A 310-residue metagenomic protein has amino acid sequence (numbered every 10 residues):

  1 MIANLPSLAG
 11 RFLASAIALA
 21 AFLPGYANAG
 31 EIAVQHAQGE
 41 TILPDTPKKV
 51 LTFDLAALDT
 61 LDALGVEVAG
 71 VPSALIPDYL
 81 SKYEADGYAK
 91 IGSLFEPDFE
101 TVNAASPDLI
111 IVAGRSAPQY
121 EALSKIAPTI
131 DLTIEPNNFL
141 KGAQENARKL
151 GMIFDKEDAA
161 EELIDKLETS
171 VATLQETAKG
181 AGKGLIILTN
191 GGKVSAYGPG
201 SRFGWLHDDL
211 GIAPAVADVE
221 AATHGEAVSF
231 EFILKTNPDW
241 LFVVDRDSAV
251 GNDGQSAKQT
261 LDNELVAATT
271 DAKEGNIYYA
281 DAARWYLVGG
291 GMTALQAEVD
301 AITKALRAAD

Functional and structural regions predicted by a protein language model:
I2-L8, L13-A56, E157-I186, S248-S256 (+2 more regions): Bacterial Sec-exported substrate-binding components of ABC uptake systems
H36-Q38, I91-D98, E220-S229: Short helix-initiation/N-cap motifs at beta->coil->alpha
K49, D54-A104: A short, structured surface patch at a secondary-structure boundary
L75-Y79, A196-E226: Alpha-helical, coiled-coil/dimerization segments enriched in small aliphatic residues
S106-V112, P128, I233, N237-F242: Proline-aspartate-enriched helix->loop->beta-strand connector
Q119-G191, N276, W285-D310: Extracytoplasmic substrate-binding proteins
T189, S195, A222-V250: Ligand-binding pocket segment of bilobal, Venus flytrap-like solute-binding proteins
V243-D310: Structured C-terminal subdomain patch of bacterial secreted/periplasmic proteins
